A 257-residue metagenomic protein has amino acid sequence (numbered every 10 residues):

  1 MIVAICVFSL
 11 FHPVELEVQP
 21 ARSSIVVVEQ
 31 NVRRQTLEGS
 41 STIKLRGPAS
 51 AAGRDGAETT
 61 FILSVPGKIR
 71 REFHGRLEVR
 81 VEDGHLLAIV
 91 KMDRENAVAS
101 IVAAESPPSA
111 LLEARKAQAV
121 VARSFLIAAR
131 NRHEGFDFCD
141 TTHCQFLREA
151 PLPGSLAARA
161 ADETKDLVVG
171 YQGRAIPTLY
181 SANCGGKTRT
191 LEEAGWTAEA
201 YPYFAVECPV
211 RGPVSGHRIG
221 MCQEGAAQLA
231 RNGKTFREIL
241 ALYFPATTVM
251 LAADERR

Functional and structural regions predicted by a protein language model:
M1-R257: Conserved, single-site charged/polar hotspot
